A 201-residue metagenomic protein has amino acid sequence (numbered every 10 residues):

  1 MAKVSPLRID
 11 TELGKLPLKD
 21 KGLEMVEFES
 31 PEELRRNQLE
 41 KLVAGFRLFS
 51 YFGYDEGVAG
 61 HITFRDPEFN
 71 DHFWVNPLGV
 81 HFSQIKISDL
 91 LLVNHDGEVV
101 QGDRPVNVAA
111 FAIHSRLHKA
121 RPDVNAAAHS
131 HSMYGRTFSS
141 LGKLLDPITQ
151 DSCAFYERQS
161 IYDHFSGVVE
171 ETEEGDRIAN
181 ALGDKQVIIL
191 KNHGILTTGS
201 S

Functional and structural regions predicted by a protein language model:
A2-S201: Glycine-rich flexible loops
